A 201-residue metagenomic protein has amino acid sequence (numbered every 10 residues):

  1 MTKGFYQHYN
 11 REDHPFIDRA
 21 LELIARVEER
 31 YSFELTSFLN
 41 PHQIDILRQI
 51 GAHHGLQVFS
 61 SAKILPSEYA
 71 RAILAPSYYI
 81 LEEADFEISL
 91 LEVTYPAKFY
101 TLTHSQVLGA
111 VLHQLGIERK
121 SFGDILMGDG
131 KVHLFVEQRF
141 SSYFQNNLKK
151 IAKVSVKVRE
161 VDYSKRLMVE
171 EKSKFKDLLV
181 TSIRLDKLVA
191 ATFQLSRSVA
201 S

Functional and structural regions predicted by a protein language model:
M1-D186, T192: Ferredoxin-like alpha/beta domains used as RNA- or RNAP-binding modules
